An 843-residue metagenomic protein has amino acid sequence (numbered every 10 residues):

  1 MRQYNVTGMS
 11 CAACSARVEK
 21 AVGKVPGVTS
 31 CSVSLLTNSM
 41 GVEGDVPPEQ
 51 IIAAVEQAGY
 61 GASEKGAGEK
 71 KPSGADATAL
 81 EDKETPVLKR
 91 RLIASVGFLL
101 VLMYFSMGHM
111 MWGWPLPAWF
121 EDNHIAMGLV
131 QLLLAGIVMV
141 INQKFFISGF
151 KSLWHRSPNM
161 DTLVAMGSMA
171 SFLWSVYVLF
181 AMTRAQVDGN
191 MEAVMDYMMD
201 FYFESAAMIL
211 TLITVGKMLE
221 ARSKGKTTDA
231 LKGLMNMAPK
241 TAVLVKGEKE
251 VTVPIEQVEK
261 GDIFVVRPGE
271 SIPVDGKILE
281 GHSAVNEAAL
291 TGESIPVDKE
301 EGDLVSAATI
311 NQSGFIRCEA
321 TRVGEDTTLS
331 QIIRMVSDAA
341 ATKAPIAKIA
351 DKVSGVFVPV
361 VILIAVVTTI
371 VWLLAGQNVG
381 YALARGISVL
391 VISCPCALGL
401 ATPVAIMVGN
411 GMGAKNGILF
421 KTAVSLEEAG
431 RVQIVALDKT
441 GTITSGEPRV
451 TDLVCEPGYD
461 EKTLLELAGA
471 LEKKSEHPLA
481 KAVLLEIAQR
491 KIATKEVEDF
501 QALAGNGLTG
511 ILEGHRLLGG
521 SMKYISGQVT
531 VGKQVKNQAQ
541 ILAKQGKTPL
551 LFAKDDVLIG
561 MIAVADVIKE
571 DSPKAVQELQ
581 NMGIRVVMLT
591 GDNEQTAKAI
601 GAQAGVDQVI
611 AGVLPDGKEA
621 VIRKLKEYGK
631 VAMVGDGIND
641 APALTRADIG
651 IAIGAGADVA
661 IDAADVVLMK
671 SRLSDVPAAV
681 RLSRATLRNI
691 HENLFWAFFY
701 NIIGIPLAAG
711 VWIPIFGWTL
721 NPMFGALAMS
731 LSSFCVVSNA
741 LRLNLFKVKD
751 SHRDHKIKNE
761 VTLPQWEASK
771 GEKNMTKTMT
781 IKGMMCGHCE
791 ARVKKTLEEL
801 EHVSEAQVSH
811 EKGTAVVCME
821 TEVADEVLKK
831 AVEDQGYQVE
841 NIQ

Functional and structural regions predicted by a protein language model:
M1-A126, K224, K249-T252, R334-T342 (+1 more regions): Flexible metal-binding regulatory segments at protein termini and peripheral loops
A16, T29, V432, L512-G514 (+2 more regions): Conserved ATP-binding TGD loop and adjacent catalytic N/P-domain core of P-type ATPases
P26-D45, E49, F201, K232-D326 (+2 more regions): Conserved cytosolic catalytic loops of P-type ATPases
V87-T241, K352, L453, G717-P722 (+1 more regions): Transmembrane helix-loop-helix hairpins at the membrane interface
M111-I125, W154, L173, M412 (+7 more regions): Membrane-embedded alpha-helical bundles of multi-pass transporters
M182, Q186, M191-A193, A207-P268 (+7 more regions): Juxtamembrane coupling segments of multi-pass membrane pumps/enzymes
L290, I349, A384, A397-L471 (+4 more regions): Conserved catalytic phosphorylation-site environment of P-type ATPases
V450, V454-M582, E594, V606-I622: P-type ATPase nucleotide-binding
